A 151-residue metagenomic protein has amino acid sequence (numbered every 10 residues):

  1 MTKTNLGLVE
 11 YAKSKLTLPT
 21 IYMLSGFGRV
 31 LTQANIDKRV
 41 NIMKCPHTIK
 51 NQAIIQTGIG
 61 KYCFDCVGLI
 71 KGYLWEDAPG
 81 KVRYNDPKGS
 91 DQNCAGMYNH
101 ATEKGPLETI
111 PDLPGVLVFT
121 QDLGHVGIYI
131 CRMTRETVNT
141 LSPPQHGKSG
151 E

Functional and structural regions predicted by a protein language model:
M1-G80, D122-H125, V138-S149: N-terminal capping segments
E76-H100, C131: Short, basic/aromatic beta-hairpin or loop at an interaction surface
N99-T109: Short alpha-helix capping/helix-loop boundary micro-motifs
L113-V116: Loop/turn positions that initiate beta-strands
H125-R132: Short beta-strand-centered aromatic/proline hotspots
